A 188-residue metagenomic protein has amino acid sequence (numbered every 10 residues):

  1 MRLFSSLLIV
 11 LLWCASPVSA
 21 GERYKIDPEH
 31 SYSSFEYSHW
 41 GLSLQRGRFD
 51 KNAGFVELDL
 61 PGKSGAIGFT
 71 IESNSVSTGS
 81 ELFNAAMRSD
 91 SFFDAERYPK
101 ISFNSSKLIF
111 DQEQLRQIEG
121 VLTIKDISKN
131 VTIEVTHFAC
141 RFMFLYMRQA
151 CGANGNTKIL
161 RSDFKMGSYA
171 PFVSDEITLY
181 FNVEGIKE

Functional and structural regions predicted by a protein language model:
S5-A15: Bacterial N-terminal signal peptides
S19-E188: Low-complexity, acidic/polar, glycine-enriched regions of mature
